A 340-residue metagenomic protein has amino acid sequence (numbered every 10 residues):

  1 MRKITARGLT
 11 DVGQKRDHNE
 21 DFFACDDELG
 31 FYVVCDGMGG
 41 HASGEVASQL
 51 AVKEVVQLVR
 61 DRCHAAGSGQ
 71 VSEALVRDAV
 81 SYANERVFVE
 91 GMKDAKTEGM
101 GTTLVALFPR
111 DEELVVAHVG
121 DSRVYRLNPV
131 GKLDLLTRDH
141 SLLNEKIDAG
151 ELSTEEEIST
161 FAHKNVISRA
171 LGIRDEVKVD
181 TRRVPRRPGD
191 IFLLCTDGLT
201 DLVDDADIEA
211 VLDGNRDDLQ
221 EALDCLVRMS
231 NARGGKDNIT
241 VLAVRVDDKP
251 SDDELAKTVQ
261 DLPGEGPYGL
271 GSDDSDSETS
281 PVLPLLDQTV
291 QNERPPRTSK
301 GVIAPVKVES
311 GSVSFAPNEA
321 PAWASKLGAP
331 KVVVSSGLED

Functional and structural regions predicted by a protein language model:
M1-D340: PP2C/PPM-type serine/threonine phosphatase catalytic domain
